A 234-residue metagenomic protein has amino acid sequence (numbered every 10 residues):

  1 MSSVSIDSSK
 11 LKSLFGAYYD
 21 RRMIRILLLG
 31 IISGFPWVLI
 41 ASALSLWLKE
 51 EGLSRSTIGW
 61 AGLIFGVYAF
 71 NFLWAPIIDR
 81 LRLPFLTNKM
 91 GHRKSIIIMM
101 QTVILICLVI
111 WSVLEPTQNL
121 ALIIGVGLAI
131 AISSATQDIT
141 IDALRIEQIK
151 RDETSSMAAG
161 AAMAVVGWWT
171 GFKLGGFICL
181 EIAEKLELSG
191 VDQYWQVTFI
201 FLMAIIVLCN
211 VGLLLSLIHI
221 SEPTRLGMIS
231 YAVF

Functional and structural regions predicted by a protein language model:
M1-S9: Short, intrinsically disordered terminal tails adjacent to the first/last structured region
K10-L217, R225: Membrane-embedded alpha-helical bundles of multi-pass transporters/translocases, especially carrier/permease families
I218-F234: Single conserved hydrophobic/aromatic residue that forms the stacking wall/gate of nucleotide- or nucleobase-binding
